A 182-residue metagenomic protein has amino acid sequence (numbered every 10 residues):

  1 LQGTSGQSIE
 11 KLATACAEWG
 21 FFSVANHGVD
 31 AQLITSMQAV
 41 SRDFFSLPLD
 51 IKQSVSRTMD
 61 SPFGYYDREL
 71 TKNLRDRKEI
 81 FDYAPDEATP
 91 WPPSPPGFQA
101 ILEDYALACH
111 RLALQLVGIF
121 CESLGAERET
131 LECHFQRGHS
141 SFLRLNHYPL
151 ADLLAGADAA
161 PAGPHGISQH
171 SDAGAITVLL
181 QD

Functional and structural regions predicted by a protein language model:
L1-D182: Peripheral, non-catalytic segments flanking oxidoreductase cores
